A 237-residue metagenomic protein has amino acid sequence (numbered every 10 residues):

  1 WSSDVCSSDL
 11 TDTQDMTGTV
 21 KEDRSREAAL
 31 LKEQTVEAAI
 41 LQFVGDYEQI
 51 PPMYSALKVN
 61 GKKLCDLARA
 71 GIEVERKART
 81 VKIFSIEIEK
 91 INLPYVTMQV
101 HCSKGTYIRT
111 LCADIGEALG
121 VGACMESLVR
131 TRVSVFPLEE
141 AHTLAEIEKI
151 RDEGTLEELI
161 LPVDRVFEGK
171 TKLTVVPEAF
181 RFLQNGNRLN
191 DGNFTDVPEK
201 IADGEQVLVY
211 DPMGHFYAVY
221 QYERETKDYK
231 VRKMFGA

Functional and structural regions predicted by a protein language model:
S2-A237: Catalytic/RNA-binding core of pseudouridine synthases
